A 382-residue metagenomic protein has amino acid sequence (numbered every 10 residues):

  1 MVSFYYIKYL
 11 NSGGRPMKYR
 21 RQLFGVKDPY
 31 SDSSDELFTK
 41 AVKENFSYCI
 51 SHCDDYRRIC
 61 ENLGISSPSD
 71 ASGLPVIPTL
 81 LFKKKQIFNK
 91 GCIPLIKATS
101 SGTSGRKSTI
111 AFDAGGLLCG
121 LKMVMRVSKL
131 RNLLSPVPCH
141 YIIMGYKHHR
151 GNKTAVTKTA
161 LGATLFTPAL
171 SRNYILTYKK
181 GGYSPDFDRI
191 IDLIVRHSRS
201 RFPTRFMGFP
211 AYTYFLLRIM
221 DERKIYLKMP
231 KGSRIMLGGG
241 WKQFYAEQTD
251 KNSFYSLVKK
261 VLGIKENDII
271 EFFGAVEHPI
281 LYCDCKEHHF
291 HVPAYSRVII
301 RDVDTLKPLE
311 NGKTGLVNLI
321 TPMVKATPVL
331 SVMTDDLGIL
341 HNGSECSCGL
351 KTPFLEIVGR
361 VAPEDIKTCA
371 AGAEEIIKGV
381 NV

Functional and structural regions predicted by a protein language model:
Y9-S69: N-terminal leader/targeting and accessory segments in enzymes
Y9-Y30, V76-I270, A275-H278, Y282-H288 (+1 more regions): Active-site phosphate/ATP/adenylate-binding loop shared across adenylate-forming ligases
K242, T305, P322-K325, E345 (+1 more regions): Short, glycine-/Ser/Thr-/acidic-enriched flexible segments
E247-Q248, P328-S331, T368: Short conserved micro-motifs at the rims of enzyme active sites and ligand-binding pockets
R297, N311-T327, M333-I339, P353-I357: AMP-binding/adenylate-forming core of the ANL superfamily
S347-V382: Adenylate-forming
